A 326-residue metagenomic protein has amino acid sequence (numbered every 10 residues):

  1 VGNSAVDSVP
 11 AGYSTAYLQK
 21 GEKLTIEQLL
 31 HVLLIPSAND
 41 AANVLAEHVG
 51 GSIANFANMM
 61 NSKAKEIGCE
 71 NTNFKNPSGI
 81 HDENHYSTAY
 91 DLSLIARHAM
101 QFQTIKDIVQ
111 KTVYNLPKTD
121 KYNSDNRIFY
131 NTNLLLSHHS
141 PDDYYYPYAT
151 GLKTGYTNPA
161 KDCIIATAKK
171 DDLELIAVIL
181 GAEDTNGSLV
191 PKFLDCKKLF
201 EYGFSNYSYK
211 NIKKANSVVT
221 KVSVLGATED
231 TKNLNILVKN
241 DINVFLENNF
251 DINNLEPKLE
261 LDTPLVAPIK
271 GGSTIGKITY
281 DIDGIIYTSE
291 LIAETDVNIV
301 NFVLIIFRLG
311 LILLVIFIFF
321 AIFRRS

Functional and structural regions predicted by a protein language model:
V1-Y90, A96-Q103: Active-site-adjacent loops and short helices of periplasmic peptidoglycan-processing enzymes
C69-E70, N84-Y86, Y90-D91, A96-R325: Domain-terminus/edge residues, biased toward the C-terminal soluble/receptor-binding domains of extracytoplasmic
